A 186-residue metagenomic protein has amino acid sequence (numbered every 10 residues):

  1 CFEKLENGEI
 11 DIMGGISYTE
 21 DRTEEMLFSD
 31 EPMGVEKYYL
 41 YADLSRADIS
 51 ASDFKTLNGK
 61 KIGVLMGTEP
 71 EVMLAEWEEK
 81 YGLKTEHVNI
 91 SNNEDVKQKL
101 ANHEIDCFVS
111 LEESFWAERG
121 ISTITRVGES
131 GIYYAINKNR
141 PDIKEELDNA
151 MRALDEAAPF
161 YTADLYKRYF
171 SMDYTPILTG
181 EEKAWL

Functional and structural regions predicted by a protein language model:
C1-E24, K61-M66, K80-N102, L147 (+1 more regions): Extracytoplasmic small-molecule ligand-binding "clamshell" domains of the periplasmic binding protein/Venus flytrap
C1-T56, V109-E129, K183-L186: Acidic, polar ligand-binding/catalytic clefts
F2, E6, I10, K37 (+8 more regions): Extracytoplasmic/secreted envelope proteins and their assembly/folding machinery, especially bacterial periplasmic
G8-E9, G14-S17, M66, E78-Y81 (+4 more regions): Sec/Tat-exported extracytoplasmic proteins
Y18-T19, D43-D48, I62-P70, N137-P141: Short coil/turn segments
D30, T56-N58, P70-I90: Ligand-binding cleft/hinge of the Venus flytrap
D48, N139-E145, N149-L186: N-terminal hydrophobic or amphipathic helices and topogenic motifs
G131-N137: A short beta-strand structural signal in non-transmembrane regions
